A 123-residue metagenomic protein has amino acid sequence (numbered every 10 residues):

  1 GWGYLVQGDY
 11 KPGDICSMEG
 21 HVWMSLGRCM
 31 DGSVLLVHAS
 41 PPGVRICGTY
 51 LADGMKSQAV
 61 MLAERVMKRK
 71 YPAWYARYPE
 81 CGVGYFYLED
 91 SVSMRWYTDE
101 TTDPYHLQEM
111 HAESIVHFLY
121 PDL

Functional and structural regions predicted by a protein language model:
G1-D53: ...with weaker cross-activation on analogous glycine-rich loops/strands in unrelated enzymes
S40, Y50-L123: Low-complexity, Gly/Ser/Thr/Pro-rich intrinsically disordered linker/tail segments
